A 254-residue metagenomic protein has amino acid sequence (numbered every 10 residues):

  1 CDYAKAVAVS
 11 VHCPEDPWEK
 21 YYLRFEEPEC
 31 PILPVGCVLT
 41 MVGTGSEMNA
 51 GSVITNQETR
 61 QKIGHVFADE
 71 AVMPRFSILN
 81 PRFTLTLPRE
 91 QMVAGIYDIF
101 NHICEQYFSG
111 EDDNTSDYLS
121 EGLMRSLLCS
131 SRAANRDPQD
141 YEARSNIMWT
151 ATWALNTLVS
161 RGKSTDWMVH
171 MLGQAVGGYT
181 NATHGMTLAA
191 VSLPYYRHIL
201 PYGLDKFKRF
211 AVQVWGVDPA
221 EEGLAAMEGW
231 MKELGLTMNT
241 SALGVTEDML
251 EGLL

Functional and structural regions predicted by a protein language model:
C1-A6, G45-M48, T165, V169 (+1 more regions): Short glycine/serine/threonine-rich phosphate/pyrophosphate-binding segments that cradle anionic phosphate groups
C1-D16, A133-R144: N-terminal small/polar loop signature for handling phosphorylated ligands or for N-terminal nucleophile
K5, V9, V35-G36, M48-S52 (+9 more regions): Residues on a specific face of well-ordered alpha-helices
K5-C13, E29, P34, S160-S164 (+1 more regions): Alpha-helix C-terminal capping segments
V11-D112: A glycine/threonine-rich phosphate-anchoring loop and its flanking beta-alpha core in nucleotide/phosphate-binding
Q106-A226: Active-site segments that bind and position negatively charged phosphate/pyrophosphate groups
F207-L254: C-terminal charged capping/lid subdomain of soluble metabolic enzymes
